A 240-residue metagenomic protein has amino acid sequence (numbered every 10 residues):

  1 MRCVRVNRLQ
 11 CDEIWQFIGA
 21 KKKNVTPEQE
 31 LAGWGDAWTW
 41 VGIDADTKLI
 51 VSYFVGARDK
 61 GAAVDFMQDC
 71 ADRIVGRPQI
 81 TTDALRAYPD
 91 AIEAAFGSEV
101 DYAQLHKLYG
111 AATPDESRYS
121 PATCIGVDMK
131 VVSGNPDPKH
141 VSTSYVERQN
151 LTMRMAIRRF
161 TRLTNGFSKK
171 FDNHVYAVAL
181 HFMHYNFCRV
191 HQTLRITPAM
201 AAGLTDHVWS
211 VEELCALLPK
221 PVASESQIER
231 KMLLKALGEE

Functional and structural regions predicted by a protein language model:
M1-E240: Residue-level recognition of single "structural anchor" positions that define or cap local secondary structure
